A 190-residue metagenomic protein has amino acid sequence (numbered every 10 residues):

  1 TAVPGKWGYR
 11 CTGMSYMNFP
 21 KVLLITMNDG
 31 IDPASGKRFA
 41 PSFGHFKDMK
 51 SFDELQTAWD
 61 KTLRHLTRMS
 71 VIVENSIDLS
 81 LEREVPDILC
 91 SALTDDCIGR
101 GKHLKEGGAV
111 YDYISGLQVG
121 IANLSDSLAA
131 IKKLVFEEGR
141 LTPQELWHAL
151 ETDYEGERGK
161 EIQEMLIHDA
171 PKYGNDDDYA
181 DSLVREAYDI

Functional and structural regions predicted by a protein language model:
T1-I190: Conserved catalytic cores of very large enzyme subunits
